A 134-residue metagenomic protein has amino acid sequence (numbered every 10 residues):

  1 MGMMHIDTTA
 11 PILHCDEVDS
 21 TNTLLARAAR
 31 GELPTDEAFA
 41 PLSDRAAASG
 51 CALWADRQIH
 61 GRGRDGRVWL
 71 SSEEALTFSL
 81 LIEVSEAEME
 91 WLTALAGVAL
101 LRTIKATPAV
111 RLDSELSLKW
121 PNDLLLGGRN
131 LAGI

Functional and structural regions predicted by a protein language model:
M1-E115, L126, N130-A132: N-terminal lobe of the biotin/lipoate ligase/transferase fold
